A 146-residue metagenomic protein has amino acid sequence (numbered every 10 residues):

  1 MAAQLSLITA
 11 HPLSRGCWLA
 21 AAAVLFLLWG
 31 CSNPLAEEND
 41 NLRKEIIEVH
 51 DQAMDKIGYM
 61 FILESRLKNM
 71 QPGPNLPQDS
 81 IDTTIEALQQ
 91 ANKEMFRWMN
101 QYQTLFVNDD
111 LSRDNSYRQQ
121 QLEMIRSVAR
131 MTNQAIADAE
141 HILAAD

Functional and structural regions predicted by a protein language model:
M1-P34: Sec-dependent bacterial lipoprotein signal peptides
H11, R15, G30-N33, D40 (+3 more regions): General secondary-structure edge motif
C31-L76: Immediate post-signal-peptide N-terminus of mature secreted/exported proteins
L42, I46-I57, D110, D114-D146: C-terminal amphipathic alpha-helix
M54-E64, K68, F96, Q103 (+1 more regions): Structural signal for well-ordered, non-membrane alpha-helices
E64-Q78, Y102-R113, A139-D146: Secondary-structure edge/capping motif, primarily at the C-terminal ends of alpha-helices and the immediately following
S80-V128: Long, amphipathic, charge-rich alpha-helical segments that form helical bundles/coiled-coils
